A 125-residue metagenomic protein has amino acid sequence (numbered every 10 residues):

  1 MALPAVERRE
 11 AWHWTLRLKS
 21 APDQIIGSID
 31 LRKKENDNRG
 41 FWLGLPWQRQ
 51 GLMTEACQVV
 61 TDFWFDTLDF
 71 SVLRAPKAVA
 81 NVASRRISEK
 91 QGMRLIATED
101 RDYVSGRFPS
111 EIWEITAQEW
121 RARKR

Functional and structural regions predicted by a protein language model:
M1-P46, F63, T67, L73 (+1 more regions): GNAT-family acyltransferases
L43, R49-D66, V82-K90: Conserved acetyl-CoA-binding loop-helix of GNAT-fold acetyltransferases
